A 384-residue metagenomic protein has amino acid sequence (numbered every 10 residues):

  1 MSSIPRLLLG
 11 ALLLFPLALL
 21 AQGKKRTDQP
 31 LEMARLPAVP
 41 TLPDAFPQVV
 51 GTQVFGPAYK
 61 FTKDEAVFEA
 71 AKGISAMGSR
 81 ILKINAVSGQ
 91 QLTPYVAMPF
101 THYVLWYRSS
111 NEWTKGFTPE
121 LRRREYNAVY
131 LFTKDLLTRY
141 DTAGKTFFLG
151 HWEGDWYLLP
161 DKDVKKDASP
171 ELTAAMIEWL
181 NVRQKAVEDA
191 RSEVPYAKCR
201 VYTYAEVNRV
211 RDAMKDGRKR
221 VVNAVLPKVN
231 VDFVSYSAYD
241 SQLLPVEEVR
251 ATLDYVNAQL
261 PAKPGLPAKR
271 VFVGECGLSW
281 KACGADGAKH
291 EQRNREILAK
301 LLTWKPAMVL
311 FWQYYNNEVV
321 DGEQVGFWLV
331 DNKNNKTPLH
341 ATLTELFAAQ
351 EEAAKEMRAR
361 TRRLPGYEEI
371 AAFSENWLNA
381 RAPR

Functional and structural regions predicted by a protein language model:
E32-P43, P47, G51, G56 (+6 more regions): Aromatic-rich peripheral "rim/lid" segments of glycoside hydrolase catalytic domains that contact and position glycan
P43-D44, A71-A76, Q91-Y103, L136-A143 (+3 more regions): Acidic (Asp/Glu)-rich catalytic clusters
V50, K60-W106, V309: Catalytic domains of carbohydrate-active enzymes, especially glycoside hydrolases
K60-S75, A213-V225, H290-K300: Short, acidic/polar
N111-W113, L158-D163, K263-N294, F311-V330: Active-site clefts of carbohydrate-active enzymes
L136-P170, K198-V207: Active-site groove signature of glycoside hydrolases
G150-H151, I177-R218, L266-G277, M308-Y314: Aromatic-lined carbohydrate-recognition surfaces of secreted/lumenal glycan-active proteins
A224, K228-G284: Glycoside hydrolase catalytic-domain groove-lining segments
